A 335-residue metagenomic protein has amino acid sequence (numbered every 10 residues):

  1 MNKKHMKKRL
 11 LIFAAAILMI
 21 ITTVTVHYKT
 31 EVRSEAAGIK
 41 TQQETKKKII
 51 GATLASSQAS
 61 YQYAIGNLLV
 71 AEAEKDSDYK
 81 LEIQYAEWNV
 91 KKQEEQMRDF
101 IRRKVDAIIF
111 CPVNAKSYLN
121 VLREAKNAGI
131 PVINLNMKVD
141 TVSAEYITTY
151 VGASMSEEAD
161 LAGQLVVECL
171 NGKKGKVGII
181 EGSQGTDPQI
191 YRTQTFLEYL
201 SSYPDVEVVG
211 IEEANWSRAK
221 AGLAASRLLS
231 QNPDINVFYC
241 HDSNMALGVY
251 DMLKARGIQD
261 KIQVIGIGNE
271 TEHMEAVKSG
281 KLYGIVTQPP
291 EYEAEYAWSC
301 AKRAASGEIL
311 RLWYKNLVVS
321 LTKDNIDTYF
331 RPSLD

Functional and structural regions predicted by a protein language model:
K3-A16: N-terminal Sec-pathway targeting helices
F13, H27-K48, I180-Q184, P188 (+2 more regions): Hinge/cleft segment of the Venus flytrap/periplasmic-binding protein
L18-K29: Hydrophobic alpha-helical membrane-insertion segments, chiefly the h-region of N-terminal signal peptides
I49-L68, E72, D76, E82-D99 (+6 more regions): Extracytoplasmic "Venus flytrap"
Y61-K75, Y79, E158-L165, D187-V206 (+5 more regions): Short, solvent-exposed amphipathic alpha-helices that sit in or adjacent to ligand/effector-binding or catalytic
Q93, T149-K176, K220-G222, N269-H273 (+1 more regions): Hydrophobic alpha-helical segments within soluble ligand-binding/sensing domains
A107-N127, F196, G210, A214-E275: Hydrophobic alpha-helical
A115-E157, K176, G268-K278, Y283 (+1 more regions): Flexible loop/hinge segments that line or gate small-molecule binding clefts
